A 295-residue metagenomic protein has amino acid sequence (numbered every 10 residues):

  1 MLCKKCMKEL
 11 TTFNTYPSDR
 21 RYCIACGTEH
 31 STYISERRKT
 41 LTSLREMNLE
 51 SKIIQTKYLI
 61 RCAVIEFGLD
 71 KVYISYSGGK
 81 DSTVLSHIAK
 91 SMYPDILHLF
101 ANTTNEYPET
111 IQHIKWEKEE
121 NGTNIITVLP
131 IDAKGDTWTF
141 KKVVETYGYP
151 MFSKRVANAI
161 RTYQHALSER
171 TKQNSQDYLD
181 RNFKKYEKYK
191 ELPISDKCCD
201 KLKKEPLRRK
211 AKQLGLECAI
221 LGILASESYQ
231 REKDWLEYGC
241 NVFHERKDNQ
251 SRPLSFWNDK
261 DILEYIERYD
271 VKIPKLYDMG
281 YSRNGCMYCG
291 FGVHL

Functional and structural regions predicted by a protein language model:
L2, Y22, G285-Y288: The −1 position to Zn-ligating cysteines in a subset of zinc-ribbon hairpins
C3, T11, C23-C26: Zinc-coordinating Cys/His ligand positions in small cysteine/histidine-rich zinc-finger domains
M7, G27, G290: Cys/His-coordinated zinc-binding microdomains
L10-T11, H30, N105, V293: Cys/His-rich microdomains that often coordinate metals
T12-R21, D278-Y281: Short linker/helix segments within small regulatory modules
G27-E36: Short metal-binding segments enriched for Cys and/or His
E36-R268: ATP-dependent adenylation/nucleotidyltransferase module used to activate substrates
S255-L295: Mid-to-C-terminal catalytic subdomains of enzymes that bind/position adenosyl phosphate moieties or nucleic-acid
